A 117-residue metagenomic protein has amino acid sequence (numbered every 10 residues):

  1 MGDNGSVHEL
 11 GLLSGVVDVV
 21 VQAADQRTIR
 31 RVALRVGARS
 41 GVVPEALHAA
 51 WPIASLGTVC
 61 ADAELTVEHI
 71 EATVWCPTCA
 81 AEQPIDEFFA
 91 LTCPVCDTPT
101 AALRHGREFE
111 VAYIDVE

Functional and structural regions predicted by a protein language model:
M1-H8: N-terminal presequence-like segments and adjacent domain-start helices
L10-S14: N-terminal structural module
G15, V20-A72: A broadly conserved sequence feature marking short terminus-proximal activation segments in nucleic acid-centric
V74, L91, F109: Cys/His-enriched microdomains
C76-C79, C93-C96: Short cysteine-rich clusters marking metal-coordination/redox-active sites
E82-Q83, T100: Cys/His-rich microdomains that often coordinate metals
D86-F89, L103-R107: Short Cys/His-rich "knuckle" micro-motifs
E117: N-terminal loops that bind phosphate or other acidic moieties and the adjacent beta-alpha structural core
